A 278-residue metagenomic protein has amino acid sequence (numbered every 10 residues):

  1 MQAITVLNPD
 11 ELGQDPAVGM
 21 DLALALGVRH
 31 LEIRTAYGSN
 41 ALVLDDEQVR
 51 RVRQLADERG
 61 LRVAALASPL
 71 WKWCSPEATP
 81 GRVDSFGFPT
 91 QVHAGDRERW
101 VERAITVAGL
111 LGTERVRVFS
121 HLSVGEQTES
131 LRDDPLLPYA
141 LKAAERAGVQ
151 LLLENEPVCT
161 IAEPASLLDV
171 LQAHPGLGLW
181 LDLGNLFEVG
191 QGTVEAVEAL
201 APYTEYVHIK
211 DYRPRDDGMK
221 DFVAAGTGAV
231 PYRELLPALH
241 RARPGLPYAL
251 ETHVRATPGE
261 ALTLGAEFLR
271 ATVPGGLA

Functional and structural regions predicted by a protein language model:
M1-N8, L12-R29, R50-R53, D57-G60 (+5 more regions): Histidine-acidic metal/acid-base catalytic patches
G13-A17, D21-L22, E58, W73-G178: Active-site acidic/histidine proton-transfer and metal-coordination neighborhood in alpha/beta enzyme cores
E32-I33, A64-S68, T113-S120, L151-E154 (+1 more regions): Short beta-strand segments at enzyme active-site cores
I33-A56, H121-V124: Glycine-rich, proline-tolerant flexible connector loops at the mouths of alpha/beta enzymes
R34-G38, S85-G87, E251: Glycine-/proline-rich flexible loop or hinge segments
A36, W71, H121, Y212 (+1 more regions): Flexible loop residues that form catalytic and substrate-binding hotspots at small-molecule/glycan-binding clefts
L42-V49, G87-A94, E126-D133, T193 (+2 more regions): Flexible, glycine- and charge-enriched loops at secondary-structure boundaries
